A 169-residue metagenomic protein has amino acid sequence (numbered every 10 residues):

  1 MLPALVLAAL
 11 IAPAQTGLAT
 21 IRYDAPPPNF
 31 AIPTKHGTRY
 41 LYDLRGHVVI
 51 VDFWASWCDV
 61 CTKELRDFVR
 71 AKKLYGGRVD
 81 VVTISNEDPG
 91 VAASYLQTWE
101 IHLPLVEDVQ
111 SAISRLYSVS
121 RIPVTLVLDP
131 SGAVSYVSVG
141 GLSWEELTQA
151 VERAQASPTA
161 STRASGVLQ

Functional and structural regions predicted by a protein language model:
M1-L7: Sec-dependent signal peptide recognition, specifically the positively charged N-region followed immediately by
A8-N29, T162-L168: N-proximal helix/coil linker or "cap" segments that precede and/or mark the start of modular domains
I21-Y23, N29-V49: A short beta-strand-turn-helix
G46-V48, G77-D80, L103: Loop/turn elements at helix/coil->beta-strand transitions in domains of secreted/extracellular proteins
H47-V49, F53-W57, D88, R121: Short pre-active-site segment immediately N-terminal to redox-active cysteine/selenocysteine motifs in thiol-based
I50-D52, T83, L126-V127: Hydrophobic beta-strand core positions in alpha/beta domains
T62-W99, V109-R115, L168: Structural microenvironment flanking redox-active thiols in thiol-disulfide oxidoreductases
Q97-I101, V109-R153: Thiol/disulfide oxidoreductase modules built on the thioredoxin-like
